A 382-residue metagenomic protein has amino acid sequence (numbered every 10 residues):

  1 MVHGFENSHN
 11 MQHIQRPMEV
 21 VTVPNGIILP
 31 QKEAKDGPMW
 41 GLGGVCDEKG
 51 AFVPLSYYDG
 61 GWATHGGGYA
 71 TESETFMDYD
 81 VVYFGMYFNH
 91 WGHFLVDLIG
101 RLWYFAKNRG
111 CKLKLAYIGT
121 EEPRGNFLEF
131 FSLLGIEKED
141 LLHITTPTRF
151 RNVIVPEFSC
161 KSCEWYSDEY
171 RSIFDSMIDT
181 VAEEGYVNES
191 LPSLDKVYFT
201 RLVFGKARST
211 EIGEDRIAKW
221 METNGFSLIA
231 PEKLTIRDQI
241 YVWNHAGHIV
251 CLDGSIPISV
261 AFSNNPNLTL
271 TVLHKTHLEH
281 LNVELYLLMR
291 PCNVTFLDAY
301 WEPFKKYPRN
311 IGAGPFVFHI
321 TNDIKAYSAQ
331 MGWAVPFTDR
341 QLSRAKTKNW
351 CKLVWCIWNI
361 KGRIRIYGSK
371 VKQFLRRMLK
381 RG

Functional and structural regions predicted by a protein language model:
M1-G382: The feature primarily captures lumenal catalytic ectodomains of type II secretory-pathway glycosyltransferases
